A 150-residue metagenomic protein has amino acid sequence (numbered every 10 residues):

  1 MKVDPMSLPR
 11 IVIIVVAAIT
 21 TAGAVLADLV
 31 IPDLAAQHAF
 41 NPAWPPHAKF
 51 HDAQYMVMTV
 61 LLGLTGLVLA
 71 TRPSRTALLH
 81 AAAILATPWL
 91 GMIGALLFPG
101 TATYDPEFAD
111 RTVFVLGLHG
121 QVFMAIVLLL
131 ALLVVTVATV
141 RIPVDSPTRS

Functional and structural regions predicted by a protein language model:
M1-T20: Cytosolic juxtamembrane helix and N-cap/initiation of the first transmembrane helix
T21-A53: Hydrophobic transmembrane helix segments
A22-I31, L90-D105: C-terminal TM-helix exit segments that contain a strictly Trp-centered aromatic cap at the helix terminus
Q37-F50, F98-G117: Interfacial non-cytosolic loop connecting adjacent transmembrane helices
P46-L67, L90: Core segments of alpha-helical transmembrane spans in multipass integral membrane proteins
L64-H80: Juxtamembrane helix-break-helix junctions at the cytosolic face of small multi-pass alpha-helical membrane proteins
T112-L129: Individual transmembrane alpha-helices with interfacial aromatic-anchor signatures
V137-S150: Membrane-interface capping segments at transmembrane-helix boundaries
